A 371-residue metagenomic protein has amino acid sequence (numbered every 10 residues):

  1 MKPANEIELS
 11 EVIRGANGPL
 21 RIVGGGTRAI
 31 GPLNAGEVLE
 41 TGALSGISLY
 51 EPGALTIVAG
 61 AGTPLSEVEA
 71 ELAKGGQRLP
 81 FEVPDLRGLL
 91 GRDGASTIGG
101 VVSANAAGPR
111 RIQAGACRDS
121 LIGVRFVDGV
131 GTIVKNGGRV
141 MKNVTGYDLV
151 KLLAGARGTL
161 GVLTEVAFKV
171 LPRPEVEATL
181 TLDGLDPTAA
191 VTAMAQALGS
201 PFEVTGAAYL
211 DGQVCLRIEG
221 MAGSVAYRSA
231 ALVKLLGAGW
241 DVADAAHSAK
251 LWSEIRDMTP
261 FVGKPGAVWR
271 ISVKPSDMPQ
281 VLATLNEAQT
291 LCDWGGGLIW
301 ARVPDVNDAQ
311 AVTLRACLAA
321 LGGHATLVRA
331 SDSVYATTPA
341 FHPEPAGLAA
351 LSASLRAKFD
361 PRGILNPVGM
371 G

Functional and structural regions predicted by a protein language model:
M1-L20, T41-R92, V102, A106-R139 (+1 more regions): N-terminal glycine-rich flavin-associated loop
N17, L198-E203, L285-E287: Short secondary-structure junctions
R21-R28: Glycine-rich beta-strand-to-loop/alpha-helix junction loops that act as flexible
P32-A35, G239-G371: Conserved glycine-rich FAD pyrophosphate-binding loop
N34, P52-G53, D128-V130, L210-G212 (+1 more regions): Short acidic-glycine loop/turn motifs at beta-strand connectors
G62, L216, A301: Residue-level signal for inorganic ion chemistry
S66-V68, P187-T192, G223-A230, D277-L285 (+1 more regions): Short, conserved charged micro-motifs
S103, I122-P265: C-terminal substrate-binding/cap subdomain adjacent to the FAD-binding core in PCMH-type and related FAD-linked
